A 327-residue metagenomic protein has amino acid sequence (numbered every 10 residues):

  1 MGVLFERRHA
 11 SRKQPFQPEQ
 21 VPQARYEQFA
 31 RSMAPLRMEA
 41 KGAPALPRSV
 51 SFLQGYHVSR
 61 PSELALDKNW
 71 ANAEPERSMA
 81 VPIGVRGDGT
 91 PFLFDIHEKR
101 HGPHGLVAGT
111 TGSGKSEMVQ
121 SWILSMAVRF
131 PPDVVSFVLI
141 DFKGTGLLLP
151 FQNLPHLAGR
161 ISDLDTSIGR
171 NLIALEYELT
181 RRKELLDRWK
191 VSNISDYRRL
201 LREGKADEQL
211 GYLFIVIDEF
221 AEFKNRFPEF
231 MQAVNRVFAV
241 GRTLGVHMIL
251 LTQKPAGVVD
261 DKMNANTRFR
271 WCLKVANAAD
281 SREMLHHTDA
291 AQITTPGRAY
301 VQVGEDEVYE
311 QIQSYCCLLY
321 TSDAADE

Functional and structural regions predicted by a protein language model:
M1-A34, L53, S59-D196, R202-E283 (+2 more regions): P-loop NTPase catalytic phosphate-binding loop
R37-P44: Contiguous, non-catalytic segments that form substrate-binding/exosite surfaces or channel walls
H286: Phosphate-coordinating loops and pocket residues in cytosolic domains that bind phosphorylated ligands
Q292-P296, Y300-Q311: ATPase/helicase motor core of nucleic-acid motors
Y320-E327: Conserved small/polar residues in nucleotide/adenosyl-binding loops
